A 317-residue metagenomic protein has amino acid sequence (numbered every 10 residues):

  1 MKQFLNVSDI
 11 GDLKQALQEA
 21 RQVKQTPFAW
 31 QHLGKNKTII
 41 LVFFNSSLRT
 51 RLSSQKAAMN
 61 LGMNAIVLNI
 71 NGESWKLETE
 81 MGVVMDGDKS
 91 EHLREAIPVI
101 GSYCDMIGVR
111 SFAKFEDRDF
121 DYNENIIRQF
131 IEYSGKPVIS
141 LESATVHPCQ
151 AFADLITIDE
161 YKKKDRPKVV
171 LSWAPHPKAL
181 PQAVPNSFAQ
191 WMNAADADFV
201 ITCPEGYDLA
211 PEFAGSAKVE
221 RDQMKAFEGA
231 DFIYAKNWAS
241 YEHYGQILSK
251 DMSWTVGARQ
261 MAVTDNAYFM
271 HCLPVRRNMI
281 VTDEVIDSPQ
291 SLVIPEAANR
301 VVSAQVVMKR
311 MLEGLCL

Functional and structural regions predicted by a protein language model:
M1-L52, K56: Positively charged, low-complexity intrinsically disordered leader regions
L33-I39, R166-K168, N266: Phosphate-coordination loops involved in phosphoryl transfer and adenosine-cofactor binding
G34-I40, S47-D159, R276: Phosphate/diphosphate ligand-binding glycine-rich loop within oxidoreductases
F44-I66, D159-A235: Glycine-rich phosphate/diphosphate-binding loop of Rossmann-like nucleotide-binding domains
S134-K136, A197, A262-Y268: A short helix->loop->beta-strand "cap" motif at the edges of active sites that frequently abuts
E212-S291: Rossmann-like adenosine-cofactor binding region
D287-L317: C-terminal helix-to-coil terminal segments
